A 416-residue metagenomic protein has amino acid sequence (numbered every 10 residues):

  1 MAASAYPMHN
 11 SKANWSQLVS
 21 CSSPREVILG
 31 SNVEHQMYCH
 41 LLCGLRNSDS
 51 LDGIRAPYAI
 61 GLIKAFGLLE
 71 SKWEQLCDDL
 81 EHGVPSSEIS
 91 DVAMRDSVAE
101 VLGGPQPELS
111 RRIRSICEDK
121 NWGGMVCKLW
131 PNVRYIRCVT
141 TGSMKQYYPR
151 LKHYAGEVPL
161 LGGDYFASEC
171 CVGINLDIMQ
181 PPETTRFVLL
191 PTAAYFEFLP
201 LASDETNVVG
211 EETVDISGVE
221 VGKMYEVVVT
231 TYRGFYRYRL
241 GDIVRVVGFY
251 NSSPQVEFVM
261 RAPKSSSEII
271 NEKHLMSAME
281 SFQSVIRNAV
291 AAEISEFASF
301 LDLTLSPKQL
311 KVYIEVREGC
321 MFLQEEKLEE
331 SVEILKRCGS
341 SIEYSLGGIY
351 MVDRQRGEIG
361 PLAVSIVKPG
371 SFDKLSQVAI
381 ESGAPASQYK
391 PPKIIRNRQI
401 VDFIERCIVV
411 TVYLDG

Functional and structural regions predicted by a protein language model:
M1-G416: Active-site glycine/GP-rich loop and adjacent strand/helix microenvironment that borders small-molecule binding pockets
